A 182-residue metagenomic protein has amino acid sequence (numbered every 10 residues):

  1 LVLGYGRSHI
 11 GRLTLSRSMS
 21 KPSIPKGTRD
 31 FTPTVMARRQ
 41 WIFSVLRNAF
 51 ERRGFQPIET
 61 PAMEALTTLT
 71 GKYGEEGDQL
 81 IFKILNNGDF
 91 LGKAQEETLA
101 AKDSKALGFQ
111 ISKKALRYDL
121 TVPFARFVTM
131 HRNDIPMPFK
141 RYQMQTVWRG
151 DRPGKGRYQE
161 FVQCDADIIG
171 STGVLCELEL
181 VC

Functional and structural regions predicted by a protein language model:
L1-L13: Low-complexity, intrinsically disordered Ser/Thr/Pro- and acidic-rich segments
L15-C182: TRNA-recognition modules of translation machinery and tRNA-sensing kinases, especially anticodon-binding
